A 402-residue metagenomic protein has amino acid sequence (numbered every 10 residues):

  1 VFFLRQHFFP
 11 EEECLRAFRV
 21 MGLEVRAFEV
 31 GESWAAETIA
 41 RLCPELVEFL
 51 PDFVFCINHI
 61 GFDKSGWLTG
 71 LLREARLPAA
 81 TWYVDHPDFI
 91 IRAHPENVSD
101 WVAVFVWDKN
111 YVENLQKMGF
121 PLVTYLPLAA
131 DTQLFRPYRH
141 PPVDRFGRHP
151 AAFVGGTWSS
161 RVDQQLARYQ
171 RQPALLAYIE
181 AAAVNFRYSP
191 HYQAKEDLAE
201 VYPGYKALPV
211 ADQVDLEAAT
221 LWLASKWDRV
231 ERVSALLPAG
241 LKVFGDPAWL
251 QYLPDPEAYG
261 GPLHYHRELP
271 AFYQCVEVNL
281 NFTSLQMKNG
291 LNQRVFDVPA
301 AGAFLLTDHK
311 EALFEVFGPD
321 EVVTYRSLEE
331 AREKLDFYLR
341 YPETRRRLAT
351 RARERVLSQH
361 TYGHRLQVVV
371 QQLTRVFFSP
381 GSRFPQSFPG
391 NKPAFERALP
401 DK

Functional and structural regions predicted by a protein language model:
F2-E11, M118-K288, H309-E311: Nucleotide-sugar donor-binding catalytic core of glycosyltransferases
L4-M118, T132-H140, G261, H266-R267 (+6 more regions): Extended catalytic core of nucleotide-activated donor transferases of GT-like folds
L4-R5, R16-M21, R26-E32, N97-V98 (+5 more regions): Catalytic binding pocket for nucleotide-activated donors in carbohydrate/polymer assembly enzymes
E12, G66, K109, W227-S234 (+4 more regions): A structural signal for well-ordered alpha-helical segments within the folded catalytic domains of diverse enzymes
R26, F55, A80, A103-F105 (+6 more regions): Hydrophobic/aromatic beta-strand patches that form the interior of the parallel beta-sheet core in alpha/beta enzyme
L68-Y83, F120, L166-A174, E231 (+1 more regions): A short, gly/pro- and small-residue-rich
S382-K402: Intrinsically disordered, low-complexity acidic/proline-/asparagine-rich linker or regulatory tail/stalk regions
